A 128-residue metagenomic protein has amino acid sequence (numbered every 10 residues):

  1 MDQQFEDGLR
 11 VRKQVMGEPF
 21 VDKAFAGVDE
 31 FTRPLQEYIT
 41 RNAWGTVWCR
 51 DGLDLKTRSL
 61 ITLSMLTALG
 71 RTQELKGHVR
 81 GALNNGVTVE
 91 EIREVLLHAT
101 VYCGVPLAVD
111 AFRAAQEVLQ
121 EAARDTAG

Functional and structural regions predicted by a protein language model:
M1-K56, N84, V109-G128: Acidic, glycine/proline-rich low-complexity segments that act as flexible tails and inter-domain linkers
V15-E18, T72, G86, Y102: Residues at alpha-helix boundaries and the short loops/turns that link adjacent helices
F31, T67-A68, N85, H98-V105: A short structural micro-motif
I39-A43, L60-T67, V95-T100, A111: Short alpha-helical scaffolding segments that buttress acidic/His motifs in well-ordered protein cores
L60-L63, T67-R93: Mid-chain, well-packed structural core segment of small domains
T72-H78, A99-A114: Short amphipathic alpha-helical segments at helix boundaries and their inter-helical linkers
